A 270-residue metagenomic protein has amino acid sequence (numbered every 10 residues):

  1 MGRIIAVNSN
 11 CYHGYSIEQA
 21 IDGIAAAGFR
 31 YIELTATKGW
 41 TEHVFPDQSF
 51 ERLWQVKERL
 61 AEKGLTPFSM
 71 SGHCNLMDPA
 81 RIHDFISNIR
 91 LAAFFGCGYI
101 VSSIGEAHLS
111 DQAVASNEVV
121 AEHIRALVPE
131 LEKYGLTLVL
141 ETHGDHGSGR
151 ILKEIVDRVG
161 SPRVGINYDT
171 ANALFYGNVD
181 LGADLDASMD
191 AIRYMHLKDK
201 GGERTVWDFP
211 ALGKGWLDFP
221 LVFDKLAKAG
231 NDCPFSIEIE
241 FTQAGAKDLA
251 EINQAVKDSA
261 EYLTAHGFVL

Functional and structural regions predicted by a protein language model:
M1-S9, H13-Y31, A61-G64, G96 (+1 more regions): Histidine-acidic metal/acid-base catalytic patches
A6-S9, S69, T137-T142: Short catalytic-loop micro-motif centered on adjacent basic/acidic residues
C11-H13, A36-K38, H73-L76, I104-H108 (+4 more regions): Active-site-proximal loop/turn and secondary-structure-junction residues that shape catalytic pockets, frequently
E18-Q19, Y31, W54, R59-K63 (+2 more regions): Active-site acidic/histidine proton-transfer and metal-coordination neighborhood in alpha/beta enzyme cores
R30-T41: A short beta-strand-loop structural module common to alpha/beta enzyme folds
E33, S69, V101, V139 (+2 more regions): Conserved beta-strand positions in the central sheet of alpha/beta enzyme cores
V44-R52, A80-S87, D111-E122, G147 (+3 more regions): Alpha-helix N-cap and loop-to-helix initiation/capping positions
S71-D78, G213: The substrate-binding groove and active-site-proximal loops of carbohydrate-active enzymes, especially glycoside
